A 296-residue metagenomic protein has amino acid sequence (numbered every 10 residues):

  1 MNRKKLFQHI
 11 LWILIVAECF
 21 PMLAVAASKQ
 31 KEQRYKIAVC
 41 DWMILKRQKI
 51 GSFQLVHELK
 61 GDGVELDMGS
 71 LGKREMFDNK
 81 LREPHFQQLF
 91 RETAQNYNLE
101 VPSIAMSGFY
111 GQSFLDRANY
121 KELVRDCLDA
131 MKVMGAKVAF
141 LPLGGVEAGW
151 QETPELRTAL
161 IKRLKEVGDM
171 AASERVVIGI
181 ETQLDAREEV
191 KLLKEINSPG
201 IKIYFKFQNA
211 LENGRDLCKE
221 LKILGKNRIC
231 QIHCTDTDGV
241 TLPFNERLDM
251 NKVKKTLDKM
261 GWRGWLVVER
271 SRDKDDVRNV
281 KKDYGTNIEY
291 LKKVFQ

Functional and structural regions predicted by a protein language model:
M1-A17: N-terminal secretory signal peptides and thylakoid transit peptides that target proteins across membranes
I10, A26-A38, L45-D62, A186-Q296: Histidine-acidic metal/acid-base catalytic patches
I10-W12, E92-Y97, Y110-I203, L211-E212: Active-site acidic/histidine proton-transfer and metal-coordination neighborhood in alpha/beta enzyme cores
E18-A24: C-terminal segment of classical bacterial N-terminal signal peptides
E65, S103-A105, F140, G179 (+2 more regions): Conserved beta-strand positions in the central sheet of alpha/beta enzyme cores
D67-R91, L143-Q151: Glycine-rich, proline-tolerant flexible connector loops at the mouths of alpha/beta enzymes
G72-F77, Y110-F114, E147-E152, E212-G214 (+2 more regions): A short acidic, helix-capping loop that chelates divalent metal ions and anchors anionic groups
K80-Q87, R117-R125, T153-L164, D216-K222 (+2 more regions): Charged helix-capping and loop-helix junction motifs
